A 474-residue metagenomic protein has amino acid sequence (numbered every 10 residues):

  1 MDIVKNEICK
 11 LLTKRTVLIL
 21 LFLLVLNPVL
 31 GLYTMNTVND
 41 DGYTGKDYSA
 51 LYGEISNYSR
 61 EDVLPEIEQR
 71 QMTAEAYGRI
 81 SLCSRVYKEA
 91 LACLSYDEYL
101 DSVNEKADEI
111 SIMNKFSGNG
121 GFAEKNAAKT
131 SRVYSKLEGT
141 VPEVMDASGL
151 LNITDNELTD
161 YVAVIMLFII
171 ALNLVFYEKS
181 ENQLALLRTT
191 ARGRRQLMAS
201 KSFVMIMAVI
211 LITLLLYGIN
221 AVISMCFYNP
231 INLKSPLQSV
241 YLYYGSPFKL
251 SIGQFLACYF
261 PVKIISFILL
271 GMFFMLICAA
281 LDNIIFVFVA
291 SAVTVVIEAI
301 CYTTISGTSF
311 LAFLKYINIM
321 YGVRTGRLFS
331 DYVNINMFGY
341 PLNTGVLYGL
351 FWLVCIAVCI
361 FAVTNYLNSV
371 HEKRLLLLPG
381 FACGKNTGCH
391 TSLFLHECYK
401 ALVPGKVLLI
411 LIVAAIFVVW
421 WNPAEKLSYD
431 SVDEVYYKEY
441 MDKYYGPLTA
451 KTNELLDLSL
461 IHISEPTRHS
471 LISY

Functional and structural regions predicted by a protein language model:
M1-L20, K373-L411: Aromatic- and glycine-rich beta-strand/loop motifs that create alpha-glucan
I3-E7, L12, L172-I210, L393-E397 (+1 more regions): Helix-loop-helix units of permease transmembrane domains in multi-pass membrane transporters, especially ABC
T16, G193-R194, N283-F288: Membrane-helix interface segments
L23-Q69, A107-I110, N114, F122-E178 (+2 more regions): Secretory targeting signals
L24-P28, V204-M205, A292-V296, A414-V418: Residue-level recognition of pore/gate-forming positions within transmembrane alpha-helices of multi-pass
V38-Y43, A147, P230-Q254, I285-G380 (+2 more regions): Terminal transmembrane helical anchor/hairpin motif
E66-I110: Extracytoplasmic loops/domains of multi-pass membrane proteins
I461-Y474: Residue-level detector of conserved catalytic or cofactor/ligand-binding positions in enzyme active sites
